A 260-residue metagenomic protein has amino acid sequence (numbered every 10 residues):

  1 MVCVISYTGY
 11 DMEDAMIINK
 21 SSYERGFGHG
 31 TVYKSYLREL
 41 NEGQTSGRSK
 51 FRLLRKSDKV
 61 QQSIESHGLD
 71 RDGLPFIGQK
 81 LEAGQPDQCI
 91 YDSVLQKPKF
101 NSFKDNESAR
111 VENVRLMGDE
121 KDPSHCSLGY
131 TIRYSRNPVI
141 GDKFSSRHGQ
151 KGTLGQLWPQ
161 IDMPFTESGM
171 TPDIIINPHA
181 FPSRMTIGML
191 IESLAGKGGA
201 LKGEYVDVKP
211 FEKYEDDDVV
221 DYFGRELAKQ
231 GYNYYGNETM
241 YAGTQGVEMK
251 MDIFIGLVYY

Functional and structural regions predicted by a protein language model:
M1-Y260: Conduit-forming functional cores of very large proteins
